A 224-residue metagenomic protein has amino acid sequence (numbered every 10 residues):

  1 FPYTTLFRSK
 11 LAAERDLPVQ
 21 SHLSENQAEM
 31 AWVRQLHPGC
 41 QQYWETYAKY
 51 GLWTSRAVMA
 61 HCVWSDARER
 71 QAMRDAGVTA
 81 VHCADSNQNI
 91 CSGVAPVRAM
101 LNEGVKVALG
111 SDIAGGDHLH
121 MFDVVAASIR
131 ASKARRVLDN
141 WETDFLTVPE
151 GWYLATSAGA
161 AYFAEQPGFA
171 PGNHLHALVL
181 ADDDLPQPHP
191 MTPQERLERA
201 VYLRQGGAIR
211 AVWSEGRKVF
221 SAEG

Functional and structural regions predicted by a protein language model:
F1-L6: Short, small-residue-biased leader/transition segments that mark boundaries at the very start of proteins
R15-L17, T54-A57, A76-V78, V105: Short, well-ordered coil/turn segments that N-cap beta-strands
V19-S21, M59-A60, A80-H82, V107-L109: Hydrophobic faces of well-ordered beta-strands that scaffold small-molecule active sites in alpha/beta enzyme cores
S24-A28, C62-W64, D85-N87, D112-A114: Active-site beta-loop-alpha junctions enriched in small/polar residues
K49-R56, R98-P186: His/Asp/Glu-enriched, well-ordered alpha-helical/loop segment that forms or immediately abuts the divalent-metal
M59, W64-A67, N87-V94, L119: C-terminal active-site-proximal or functional interface alpha/beta core segments in diverse enzymes
S65, E69-V78, C83-Q88: Long hydrophobic segments that form regular secondary structure
H174-G224: C-terminal cap of metal-dependent C-N hydrolases
